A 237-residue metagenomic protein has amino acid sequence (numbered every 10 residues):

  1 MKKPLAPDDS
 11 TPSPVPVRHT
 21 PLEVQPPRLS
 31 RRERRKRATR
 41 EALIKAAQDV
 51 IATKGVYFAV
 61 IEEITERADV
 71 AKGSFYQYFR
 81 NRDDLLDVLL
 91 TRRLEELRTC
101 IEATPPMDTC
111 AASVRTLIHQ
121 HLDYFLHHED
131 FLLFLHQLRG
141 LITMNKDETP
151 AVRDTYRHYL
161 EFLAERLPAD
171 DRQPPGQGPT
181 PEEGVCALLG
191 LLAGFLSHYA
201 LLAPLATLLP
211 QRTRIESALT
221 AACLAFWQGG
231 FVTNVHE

Functional and structural regions predicted by a protein language model:
M1-K54, F58-R67, D84: Basic, helix-initiating cap at the start of DNA-binding domains
R37-Q48, Y57-F58, D69, Y78-E102 (+1 more regions): An amphipathic alpha-helix adjacent to DNA-recognition modules
G73: Key DNA-contact positions within bacterial/archaeal DNA-binding proteins
V88, E102-D130, P181-L188, E216: Hydrophobic alpha-helical connector segments
T91, R115-Q137, E161, L189-L196 (+2 more regions): Helical hydrophobic small-molecule/effector-binding pocket
E95-R98, M144-Q173, E182-C186, S217: Amphipathic alpha-helical packing segments from all-alpha helical-bundle domains
D123-F162, L209, T213: Short secondary-structure transition hinges
L132, D170-A222, T233-E237: Hydrophobic/aromatic-rich alpha-helical bundle segments in the mid-to-C-terminal region
